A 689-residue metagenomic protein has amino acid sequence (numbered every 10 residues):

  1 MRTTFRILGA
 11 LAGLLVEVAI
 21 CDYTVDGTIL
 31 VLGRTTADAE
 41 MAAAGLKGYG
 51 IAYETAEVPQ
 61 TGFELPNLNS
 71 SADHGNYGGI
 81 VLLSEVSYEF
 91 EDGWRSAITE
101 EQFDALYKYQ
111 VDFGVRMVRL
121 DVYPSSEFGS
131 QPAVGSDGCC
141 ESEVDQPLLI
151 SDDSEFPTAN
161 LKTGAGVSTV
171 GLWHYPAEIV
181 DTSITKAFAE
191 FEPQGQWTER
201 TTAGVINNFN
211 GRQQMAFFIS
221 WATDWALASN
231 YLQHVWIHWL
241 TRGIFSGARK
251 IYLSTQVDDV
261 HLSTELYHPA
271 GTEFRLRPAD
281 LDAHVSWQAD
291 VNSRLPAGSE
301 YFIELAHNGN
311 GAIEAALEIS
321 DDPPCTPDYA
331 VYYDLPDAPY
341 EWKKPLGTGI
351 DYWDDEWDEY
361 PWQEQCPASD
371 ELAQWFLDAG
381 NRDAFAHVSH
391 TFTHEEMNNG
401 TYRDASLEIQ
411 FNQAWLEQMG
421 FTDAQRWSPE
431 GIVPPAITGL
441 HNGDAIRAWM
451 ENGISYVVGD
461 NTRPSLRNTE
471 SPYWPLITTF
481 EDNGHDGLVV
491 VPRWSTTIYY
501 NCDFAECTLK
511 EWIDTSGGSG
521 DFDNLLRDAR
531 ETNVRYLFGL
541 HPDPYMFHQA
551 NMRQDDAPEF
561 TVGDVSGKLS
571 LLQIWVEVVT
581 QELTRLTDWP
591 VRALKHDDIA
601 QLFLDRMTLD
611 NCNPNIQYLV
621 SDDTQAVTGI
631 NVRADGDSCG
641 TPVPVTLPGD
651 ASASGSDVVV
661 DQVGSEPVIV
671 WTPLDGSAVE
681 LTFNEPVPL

Functional and structural regions predicted by a protein language model:
D26, A44-G48, N76-Y77, D112-V115 (+2 more regions): A glycine-centered loop/beta-turn motif at secondary-structure junctions
L30-R119, S125-E127: Helical hinge/lid and interdomain linker segments adjacent to catalytic or ligand-binding clefts that mediate domain
A105-Y107, V111-F113, D121-Q131, H261-E265 (+6 more regions): Metal-dependent polysaccharide deacetylase catalytic core of the NodB/CE4 family, i.e., the active-site-bearing domain
V115-G195: An acidic, glycine-rich "communication" segment
W221-T223, W236-R275, W494-L594: Catalytic grooves of carbohydrate-active enzymes
N230-Y231, E273-L276, P367-A368, F376-R382 (+2 more regions): Alpha-helical scaffold elements lining the catalytic groove of polysaccharide deacetylases
I616-S652: Carbohydrate-binding surface patches
V663-L689: C-terminal beta-strand-rich structural cap/linker in extracellular carbohydrate-active enzymes
